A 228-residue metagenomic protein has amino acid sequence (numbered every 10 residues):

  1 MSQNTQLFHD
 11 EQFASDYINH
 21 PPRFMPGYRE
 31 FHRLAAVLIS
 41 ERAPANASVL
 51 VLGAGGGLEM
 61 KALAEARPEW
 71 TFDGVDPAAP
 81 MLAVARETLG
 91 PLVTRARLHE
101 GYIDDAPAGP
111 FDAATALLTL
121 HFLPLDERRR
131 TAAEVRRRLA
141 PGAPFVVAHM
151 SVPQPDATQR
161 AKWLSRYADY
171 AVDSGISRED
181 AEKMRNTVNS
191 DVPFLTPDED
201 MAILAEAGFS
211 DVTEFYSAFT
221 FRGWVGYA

Functional and structural regions predicted by a protein language model:
M1-I18, Y167: N-terminal, positively charged/glycine-rich alpha-helical extensions of SAM-dependent methyltransferases
G27-A45: Conserved alpha-helix/loop element of class I SAM-dependent methyltransferases that forms part of the SAM/SAH-binding
S48-L52, G56-D105: Class I SAM-dependent methyltransferase SAM/SAH-binding core
A106-A114: A short acidic, Gly/Pro-enriched loop at the edge of an enzyme's catalytic core that lines a small-molecule cofactor
R129-P141: A short glycine-rich, Lys/Arg-flanked "PGG" loop and its adjoining helix->strand segment in the class I
V146-D173: Conserved class I S-adenosyl-L-methionine
S190-A207: Short alpha-helix
A207-A228: Core SAM-dependent methyltransferase catalytic element
